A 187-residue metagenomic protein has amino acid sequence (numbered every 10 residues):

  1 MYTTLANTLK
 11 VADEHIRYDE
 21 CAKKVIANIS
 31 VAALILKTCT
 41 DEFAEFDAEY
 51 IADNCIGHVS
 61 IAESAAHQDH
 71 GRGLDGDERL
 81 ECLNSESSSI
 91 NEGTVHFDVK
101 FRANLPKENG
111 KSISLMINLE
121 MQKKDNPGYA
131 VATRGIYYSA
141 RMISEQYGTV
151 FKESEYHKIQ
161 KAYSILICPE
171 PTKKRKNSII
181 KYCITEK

Functional and structural regions predicted by a protein language model:
M1-K187: Accessory alpha/beta interaction modules
